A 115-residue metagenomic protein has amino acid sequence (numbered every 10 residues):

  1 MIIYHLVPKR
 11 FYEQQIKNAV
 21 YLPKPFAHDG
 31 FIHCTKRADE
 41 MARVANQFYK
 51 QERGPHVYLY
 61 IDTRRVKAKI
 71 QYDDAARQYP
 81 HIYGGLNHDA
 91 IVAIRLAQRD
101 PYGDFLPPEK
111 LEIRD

Functional and structural regions predicted by a protein language model:
M1-D115: Conserved, structured core segments of small domains
